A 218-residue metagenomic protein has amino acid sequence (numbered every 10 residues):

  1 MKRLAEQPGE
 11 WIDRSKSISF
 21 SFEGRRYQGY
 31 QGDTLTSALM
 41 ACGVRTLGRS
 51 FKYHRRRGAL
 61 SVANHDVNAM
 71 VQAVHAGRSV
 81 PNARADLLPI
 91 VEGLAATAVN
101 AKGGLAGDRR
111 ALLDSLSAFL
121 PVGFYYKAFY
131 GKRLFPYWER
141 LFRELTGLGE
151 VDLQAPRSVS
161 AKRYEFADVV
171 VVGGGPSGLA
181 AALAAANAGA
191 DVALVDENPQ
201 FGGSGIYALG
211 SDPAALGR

Functional and structural regions predicted by a protein language model:
M1-Q31, C42-A73, S79-P81: Ubiquitin-like/PB1-type beta-grasp interaction modules and other compact soluble beta-rich domains
I12-R14, L194-E197: N-terminal glycine-rich anion-binding loops that anchor highly charged ligand groups
T34-S37: Short, structural beta-strand-to-alpha-helix junction motif
F51-V170, A188: Fe-S ferredoxin-like electron-transfer domains and their immediately adjacent linker/connector regions across
Y164-L194: N-terminal Rossmann-like FAD-binding beta1-loop-alpha1 element of flavoenzymes
S177, P199-Q200: Conserved Rossmann-like nucleotide-cofactor binding loop
I206-R218: N-terminal glycine-rich dinucleotide-binding loop that anchors FAD/FMN and/or NAD(P) in oxidoreductases
